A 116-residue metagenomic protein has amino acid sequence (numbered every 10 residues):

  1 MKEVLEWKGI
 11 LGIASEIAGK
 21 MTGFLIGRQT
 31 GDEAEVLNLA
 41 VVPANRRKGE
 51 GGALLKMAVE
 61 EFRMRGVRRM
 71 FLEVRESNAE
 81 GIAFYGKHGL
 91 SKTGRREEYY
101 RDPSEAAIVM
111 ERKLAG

Functional and structural regions predicted by a protein language model:
M1, G81, R96: Acidic, amphipathic alpha-helical patches
M1-A44, G52-R65, K113-G116: Acetyl-CoA-dependent GNAT
K20, V42-K56, R63-R65, R69 (+3 more regions): Conserved glycine-rich acetyl-CoA-binding loop
Q29-G31, E76, S104: A short coil/beta-turn micro-motif at the C-terminal edge of the histidine kinase catalytic ATP-binding domain
E35, I82, D102-P103: Enrichment for repetitive, rod-forming helical segments
E73, G86, S91-I108: Conserved catalytic-core motifs of GNAT/GCN5-like acyltransferases
